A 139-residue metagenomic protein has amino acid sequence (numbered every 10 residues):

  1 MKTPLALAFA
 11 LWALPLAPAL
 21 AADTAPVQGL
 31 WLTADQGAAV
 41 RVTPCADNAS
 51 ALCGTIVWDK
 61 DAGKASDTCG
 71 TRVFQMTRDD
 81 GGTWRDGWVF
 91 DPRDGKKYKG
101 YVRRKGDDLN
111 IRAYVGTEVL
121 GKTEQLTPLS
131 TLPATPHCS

Functional and structural regions predicted by a protein language model:
M1-P4: Positively charged n-region of N-terminal signal peptides that target proteins for export
A6-P15: Bacterial N-terminal signal peptides
L16-D23: Sec/Tat signal peptide C-region and signal peptidase I cleavage site
A25-G100: Central antiparallel beta-sheet cores of small beta-barrel/beta-sandwich binding domains
P44-N48, R103-G106, T127-T131: A short, sequence-level motif marking secondary-structure junctions
I111-R112: Ligand-binding face of N-terminal immunoglobulin V-set domains in extracellular IgSF glycoproteins
G116-S139: Edge beta-strand at a domain terminus
